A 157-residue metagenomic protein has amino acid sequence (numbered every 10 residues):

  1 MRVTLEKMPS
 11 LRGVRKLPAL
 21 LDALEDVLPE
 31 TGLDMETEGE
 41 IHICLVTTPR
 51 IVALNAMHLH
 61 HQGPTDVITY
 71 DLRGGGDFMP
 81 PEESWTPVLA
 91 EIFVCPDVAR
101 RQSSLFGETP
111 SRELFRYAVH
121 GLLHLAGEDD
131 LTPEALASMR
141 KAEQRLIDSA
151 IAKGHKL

Functional and structural regions predicted by a protein language model:
M1-F115, L125-L157: An acidic/histidine-cluster motif and surrounding catalytic segment that typifies divalent-metal-assisted enzyme active
